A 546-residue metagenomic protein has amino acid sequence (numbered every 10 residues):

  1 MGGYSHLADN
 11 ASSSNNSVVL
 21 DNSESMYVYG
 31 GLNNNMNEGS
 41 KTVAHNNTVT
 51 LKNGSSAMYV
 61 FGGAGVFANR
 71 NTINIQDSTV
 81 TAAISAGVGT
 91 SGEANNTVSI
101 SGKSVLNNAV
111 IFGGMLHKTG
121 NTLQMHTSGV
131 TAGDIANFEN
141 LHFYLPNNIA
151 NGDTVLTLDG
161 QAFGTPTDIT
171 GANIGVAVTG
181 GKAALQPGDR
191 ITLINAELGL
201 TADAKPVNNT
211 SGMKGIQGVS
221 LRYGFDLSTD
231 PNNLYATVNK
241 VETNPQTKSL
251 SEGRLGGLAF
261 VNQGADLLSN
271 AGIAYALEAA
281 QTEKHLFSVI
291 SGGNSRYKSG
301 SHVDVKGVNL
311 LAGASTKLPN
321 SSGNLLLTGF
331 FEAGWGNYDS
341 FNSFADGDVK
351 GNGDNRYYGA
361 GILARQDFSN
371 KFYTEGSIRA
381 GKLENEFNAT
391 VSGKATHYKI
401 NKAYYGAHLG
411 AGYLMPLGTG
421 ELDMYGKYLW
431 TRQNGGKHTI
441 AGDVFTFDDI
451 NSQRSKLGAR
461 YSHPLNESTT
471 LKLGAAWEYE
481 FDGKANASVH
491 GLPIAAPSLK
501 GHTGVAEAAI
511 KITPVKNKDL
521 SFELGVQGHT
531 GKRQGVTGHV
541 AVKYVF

Functional and structural regions predicted by a protein language model:
M1-A11, S23-T42, S55-V66, T79-T97 (+3 more regions): Extracellular beta-strand/beta-solenoid scaffold signature
A8-N10, F67, S91-G92, I149-N151 (+4 more regions): Short glycine/serine/proline-enriched coil/turn segments at secondary-structure junctions
S14-E24, H45-S56, R70-A82, N95-V105 (+1 more regions): Right-handed parallel beta-helix
V19-D21, K52, Q76, S101 (+10 more regions): A structural detector for beta-sheet-dominated domains
V60, Q161-A162, I191-L193, A236 (+4 more regions): Residue-level detector of buried hydrophobic side-chain packing in well-ordered secondary-structure elements
G89-G92, T97-R190: Extracellular beta-strand/loop-rich repeat segments of large surface/secreted proteins
A177-S322, K402: Outer-membrane translocation/initiation segment of Type V secreted surface proteins
T282-H285, V289-F546: Membrane translocator/pore-forming domains, dominated by Gram-negative outer-membrane beta-barrels
